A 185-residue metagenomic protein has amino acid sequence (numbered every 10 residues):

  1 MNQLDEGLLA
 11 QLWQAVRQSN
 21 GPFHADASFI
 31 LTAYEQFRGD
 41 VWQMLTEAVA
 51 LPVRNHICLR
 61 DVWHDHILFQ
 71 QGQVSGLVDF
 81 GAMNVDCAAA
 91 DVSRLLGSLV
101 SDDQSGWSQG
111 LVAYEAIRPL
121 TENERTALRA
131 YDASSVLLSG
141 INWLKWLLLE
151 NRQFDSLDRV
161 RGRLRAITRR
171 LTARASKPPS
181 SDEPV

Functional and structural regions predicted by a protein language model:
N2-Q3, G7-F23, S139-V185: ATP/Mg2+ or Mg2+-diphosphate-binding catalytic cores that bind nucleotide phosphates or diphosphates via glycine-rich
L8-R60, P119, R174-E183: An alpha-helical support segment within catalytic cores of ATP-dependent transferases
S19-F23, V74-V78, D91-S98: Short, flexible active-site loops
A25-F29, L95-V100, L128: A ubiquitous short alpha-helical element
E35, S108-L111, R161, R165-T168: Hydrophobic core segments within long, regular secondary-structure runs in both alpha- and beta-rich folds
W42-A90, V185: Active-site acidic catalytic loop and adjacent metal/ATP-binding pocket of ATP-dependent phosphoryl transfer enzymes
A88-P119, S134-R152: Active-site activation/catalytic loop segments of kinase-like enzymes and analogous catalytic loops in related
E122-D132: All-alpha amphipathic helical-bundle segments outside canonical DNA-binding/catalytic cores that form hydrophobic
